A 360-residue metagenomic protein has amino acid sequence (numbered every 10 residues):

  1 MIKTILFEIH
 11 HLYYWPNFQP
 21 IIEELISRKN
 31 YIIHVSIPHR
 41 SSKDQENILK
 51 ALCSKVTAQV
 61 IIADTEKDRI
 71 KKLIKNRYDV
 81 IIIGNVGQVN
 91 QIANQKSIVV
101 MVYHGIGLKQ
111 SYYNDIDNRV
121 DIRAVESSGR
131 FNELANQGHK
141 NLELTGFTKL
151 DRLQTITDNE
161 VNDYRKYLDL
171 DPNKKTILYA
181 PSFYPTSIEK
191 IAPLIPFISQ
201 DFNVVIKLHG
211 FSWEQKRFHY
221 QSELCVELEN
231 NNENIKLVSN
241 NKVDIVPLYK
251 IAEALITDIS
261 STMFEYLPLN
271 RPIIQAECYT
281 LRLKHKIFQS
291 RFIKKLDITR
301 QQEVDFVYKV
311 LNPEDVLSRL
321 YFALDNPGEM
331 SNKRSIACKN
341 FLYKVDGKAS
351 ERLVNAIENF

Functional and structural regions predicted by a protein language model:
L6-T155: Active-site and donor-binding regions of nucleotide-sugar-utilizing enzymes
I21-I26, E189-I206: Short hydrophobic signal-anchor/transmembrane segments that target glycosyltransferases and glycosylation machinery
S36-S54, D201-N241: Catalytic donor nucleotide-activated moiety binding site of glycosyltransferases and closely related
T65-R69, F218-F264: Donor nucleotide-activated moiety binding/catalytic core segment of transferases that use nucleotide-activated donors
I81-I83, N90, Q95-M101, K242-F288: A donor-sugar binding/catalytic signature common to diverse glycosyltransferases and related nucleotide-sugar
R119-E189, W213-E214, E329-K333: A nucleotide-sugar donor-handling region in carbohydrate enzymes
V120, S261-F341: Catalytic binding pocket for nucleotide-activated donors in carbohydrate/polymer assembly enzymes
V345-F360: C-terminal alpha-helical cap of glycosyltransferases
